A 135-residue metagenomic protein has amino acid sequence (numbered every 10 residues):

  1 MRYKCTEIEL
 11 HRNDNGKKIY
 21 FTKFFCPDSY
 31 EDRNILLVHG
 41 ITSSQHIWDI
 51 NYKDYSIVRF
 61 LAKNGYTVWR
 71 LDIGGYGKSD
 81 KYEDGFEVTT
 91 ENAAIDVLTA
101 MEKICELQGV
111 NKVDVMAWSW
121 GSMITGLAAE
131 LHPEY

Functional and structural regions predicted by a protein language model:
M1-Y30: N-terminal cap/lid segment of alpha/beta-hydrolase-fold proteins
S29, I104-N111: Glycine-rich phosphate-binding loop signature in dinucleotide/nucleotide-binding domains
D32, H39-N51: Active-site glycine-rich loops that stabilize anionic/oxyanionic intermediates across multiple enzyme folds
I35-L37, V68: Hydrophobic beta-strand anchors of alpha/beta hydrolase catalytic cores
H46-I47, D72-V88: Glycine-rich "HGGG/HGxG" loop immediately N-terminal to the catalytic nucleophile of the alpha/beta-hydrolase
D54-D80: Conserved alpha/beta-hydrolase
E87-L107: Alpha/beta-hydrolase active-site loop
N111-M116, W120-Y135: Conserved hydrolase catalytic core segment
